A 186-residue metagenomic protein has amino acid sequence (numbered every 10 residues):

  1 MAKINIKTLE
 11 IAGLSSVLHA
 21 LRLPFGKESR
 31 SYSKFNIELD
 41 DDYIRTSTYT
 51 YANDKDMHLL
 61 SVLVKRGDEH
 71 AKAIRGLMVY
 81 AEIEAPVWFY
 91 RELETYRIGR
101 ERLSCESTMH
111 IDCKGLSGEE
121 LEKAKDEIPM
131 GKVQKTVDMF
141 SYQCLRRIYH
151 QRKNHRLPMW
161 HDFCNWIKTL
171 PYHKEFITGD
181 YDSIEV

Functional and structural regions predicted by a protein language model:
M1-V186: Family-specific signature for flavin-dependent thymidylate synthase
